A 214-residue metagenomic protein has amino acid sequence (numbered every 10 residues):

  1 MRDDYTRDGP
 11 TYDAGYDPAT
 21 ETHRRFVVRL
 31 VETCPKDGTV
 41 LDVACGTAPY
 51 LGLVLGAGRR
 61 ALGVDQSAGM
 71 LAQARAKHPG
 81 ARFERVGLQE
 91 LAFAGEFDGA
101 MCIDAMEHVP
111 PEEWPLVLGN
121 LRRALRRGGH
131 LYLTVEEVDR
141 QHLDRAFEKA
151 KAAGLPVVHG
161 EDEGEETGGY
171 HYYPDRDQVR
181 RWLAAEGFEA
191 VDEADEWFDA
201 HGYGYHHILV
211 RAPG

Functional and structural regions predicted by a protein language model:
M1-T39, G46-G95, L116, N120 (+1 more regions): Class I (Rossmann-like) S-adenosyl-L-methionine-dependent methyltransferase catalytic domain, capturing the SAM-binding
G15, H108-V109: Residues that scaffold the ATP/ADP-binding catalytic core of kinase and kinase-like folds
D98: Conserved acidic residues
M101: A conserved beta-strand element that flanks and buttresses the S-adenosyl-L-methionine
D104-A105: Short catalytic micro-motifs in class I SAM-dependent methyltransferases
V109-P111, L125-R126: Helix-to-beta-strand junctions that scaffold the AdoMet/dcAdoMet cofactor pocket in Class I SAM-dependent enzymes
